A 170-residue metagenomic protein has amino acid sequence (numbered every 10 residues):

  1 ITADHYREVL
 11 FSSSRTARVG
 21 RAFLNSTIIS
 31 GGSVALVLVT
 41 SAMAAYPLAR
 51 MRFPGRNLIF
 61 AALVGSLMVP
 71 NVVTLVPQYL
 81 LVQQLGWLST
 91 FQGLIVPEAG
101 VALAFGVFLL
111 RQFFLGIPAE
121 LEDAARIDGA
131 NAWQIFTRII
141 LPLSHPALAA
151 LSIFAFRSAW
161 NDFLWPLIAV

Functional and structural regions predicted by a protein language model:
I1-V170: A structural signal for multi-pass alpha-helical bundles of membrane permease subunits that mediate small-molecule
